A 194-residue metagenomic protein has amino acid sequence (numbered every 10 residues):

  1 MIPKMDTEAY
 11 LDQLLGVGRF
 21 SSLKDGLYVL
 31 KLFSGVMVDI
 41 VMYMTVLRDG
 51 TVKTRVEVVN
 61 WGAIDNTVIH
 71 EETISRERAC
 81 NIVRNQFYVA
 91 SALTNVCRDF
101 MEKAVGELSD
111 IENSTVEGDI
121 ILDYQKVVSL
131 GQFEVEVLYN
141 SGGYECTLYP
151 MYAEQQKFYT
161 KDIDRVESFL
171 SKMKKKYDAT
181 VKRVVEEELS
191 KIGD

Functional and structural regions predicted by a protein language model:
M1-M37, Y88-S129, L189: Negatively charged, low-complexity tracts enriched in Asp/Glu with abundant Ser/Thr
K4, R48, H70, N113 (+1 more regions): Intrinsic disorder/low-complexity segments, especially N-terminal tails and targeting/processing regions
D6, F33, R55, V128 (+3 more regions): Residue-level detector of intrinsically disordered/flexible regions characterized by low predicted structural confidence
E8-L15, R76, C80, R84 (+8 more regions): Residue-level detector of alpha-helical secondary structure
L14, K24, L32, L47 (+8 more regions): Generic alpha-helical secondary structure signal
V17-S22, V36-M42, V52-V58, G106-G118 (+4 more regions): Generic structural motif
G18, G26, E72, A79 (+9 more regions): Small side chains
V38-N85, F133-S171: Intrinsically disordered, low-complexity regulatory segments enriched in Ser/Thr/Pro and charged residues
